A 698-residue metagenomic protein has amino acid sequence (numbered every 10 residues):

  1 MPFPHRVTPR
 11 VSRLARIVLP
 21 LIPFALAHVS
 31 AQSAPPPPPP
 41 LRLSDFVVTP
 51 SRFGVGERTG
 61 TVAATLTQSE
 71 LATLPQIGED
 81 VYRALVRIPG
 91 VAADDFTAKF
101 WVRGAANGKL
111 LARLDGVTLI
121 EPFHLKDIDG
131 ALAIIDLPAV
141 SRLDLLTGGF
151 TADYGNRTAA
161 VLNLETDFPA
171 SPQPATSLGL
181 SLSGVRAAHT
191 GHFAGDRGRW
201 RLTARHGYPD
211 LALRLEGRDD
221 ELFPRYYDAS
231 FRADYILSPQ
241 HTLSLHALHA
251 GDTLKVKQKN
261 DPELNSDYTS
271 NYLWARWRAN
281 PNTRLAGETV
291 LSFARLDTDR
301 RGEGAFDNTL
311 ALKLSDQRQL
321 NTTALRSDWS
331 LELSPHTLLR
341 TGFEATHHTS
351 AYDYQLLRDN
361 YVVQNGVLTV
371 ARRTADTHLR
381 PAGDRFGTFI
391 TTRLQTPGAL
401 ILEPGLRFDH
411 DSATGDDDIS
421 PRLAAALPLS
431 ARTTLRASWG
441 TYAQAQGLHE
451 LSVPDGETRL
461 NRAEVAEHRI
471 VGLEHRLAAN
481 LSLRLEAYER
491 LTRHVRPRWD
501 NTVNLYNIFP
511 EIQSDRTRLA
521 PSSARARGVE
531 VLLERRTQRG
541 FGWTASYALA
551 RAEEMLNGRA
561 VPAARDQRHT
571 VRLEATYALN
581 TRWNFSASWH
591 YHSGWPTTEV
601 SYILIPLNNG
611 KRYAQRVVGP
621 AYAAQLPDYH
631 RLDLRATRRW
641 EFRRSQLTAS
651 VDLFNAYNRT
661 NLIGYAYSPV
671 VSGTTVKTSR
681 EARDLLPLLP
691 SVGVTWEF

Functional and structural regions predicted by a protein language model:
D45-F150, V161-F168, G184, E530: Periplasmic N-terminal accessory/gating domains of Gram-negative outer-membrane beta-barrel systems
G130-A133, S141-T151, T158-G191, W200-H206 (+1 more regions): Short strand-turn segments of transmembrane beta-barrel domains in outer membranes, especially the first one or two
S181-H206, D219-T253, N265-F293, L333-T337: Transmembrane beta-barrel wall of Gram-negative outer-membrane proteins
E288-S292, L296-T298, P428, A463-P521 (+3 more regions): Membrane-embedded beta-barrel scaffold of Gram-negative outer-membrane proteins
L320, S330-L338, E344, D376-R493 (+3 more regions): Structural signature of Gram-negative outer-membrane beta-barrels, strongest in the C-terminal barrel of TonB-dependent
Y354-L356, V363, L427, A431-I470 (+3 more regions): Surface-exposed extracellular loop regions of Gram-negative outer-membrane beta-barrel proteins, predominantly
T396-A399, L491, Q513-E599: Gram-negative outer-membrane beta-barrel transporters
R582, H590-R612, P627-R631, T637-F698: C-terminal beta-signal and adjacent terminal beta-strands/loops of Gram-negative outer-membrane beta-barrel proteins
